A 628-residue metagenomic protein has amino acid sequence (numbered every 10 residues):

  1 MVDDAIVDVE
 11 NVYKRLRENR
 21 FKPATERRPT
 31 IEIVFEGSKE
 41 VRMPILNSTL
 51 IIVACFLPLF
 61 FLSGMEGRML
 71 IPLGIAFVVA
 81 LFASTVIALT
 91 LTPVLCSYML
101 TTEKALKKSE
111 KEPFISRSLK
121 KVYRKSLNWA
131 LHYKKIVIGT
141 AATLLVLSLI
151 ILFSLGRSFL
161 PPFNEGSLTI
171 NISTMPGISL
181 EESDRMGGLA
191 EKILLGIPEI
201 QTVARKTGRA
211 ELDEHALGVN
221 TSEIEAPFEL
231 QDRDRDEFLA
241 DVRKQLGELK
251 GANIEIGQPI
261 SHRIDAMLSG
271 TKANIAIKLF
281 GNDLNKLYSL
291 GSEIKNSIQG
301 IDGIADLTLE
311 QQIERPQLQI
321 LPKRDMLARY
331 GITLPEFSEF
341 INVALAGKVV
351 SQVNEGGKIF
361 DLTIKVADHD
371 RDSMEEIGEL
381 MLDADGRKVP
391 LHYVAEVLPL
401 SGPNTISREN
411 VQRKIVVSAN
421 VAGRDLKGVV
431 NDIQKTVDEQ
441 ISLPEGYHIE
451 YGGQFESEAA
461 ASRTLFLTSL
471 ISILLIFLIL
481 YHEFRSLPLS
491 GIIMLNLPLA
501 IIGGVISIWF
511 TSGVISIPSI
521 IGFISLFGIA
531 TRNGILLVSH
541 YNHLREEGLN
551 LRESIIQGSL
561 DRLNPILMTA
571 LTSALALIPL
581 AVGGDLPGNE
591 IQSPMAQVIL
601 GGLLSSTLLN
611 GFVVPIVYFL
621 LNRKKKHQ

Functional and structural regions predicted by a protein language model:
M1-Y13, R42-F61, R68-E110, I224 (+4 more regions): Transmembrane alpha-helices and their membrane-interface boundaries in multi-pass membrane transporters and channels
V9, R15-N47, K120, S462 (+1 more regions): Helix-loop junctions and hydrophobic alpha-helical segments within the transmembrane domains of large membrane
K14-F35, M65, I71, T90-L145 (+5 more regions): Interfacial helix-loop-helix hairpins and adjacent transmembrane helices of multi-pass alpha-helical membrane proteins
K39-V41, E110-P161, Q201, E248 (+3 more regions): Signature of alpha-helical transmembrane segments and their immediate interfacial
F60-M69, A142-I178, R233, S269-N274 (+1 more regions): Transmembrane helices with small-residue packing motifs
R157-L230, D241-K244, N282-Q317, T405: Extracytoplasmic/periplasmic
E181-T271, D325-G347, N354: Solvent-exposed, membrane-proximal periplasmic/extracellular interface segments of envelope transport and secretion
Q245-K624: C-terminal transmembrane helical bundles of large multi-pass transporters and their helix-start/helix-kink determinants
